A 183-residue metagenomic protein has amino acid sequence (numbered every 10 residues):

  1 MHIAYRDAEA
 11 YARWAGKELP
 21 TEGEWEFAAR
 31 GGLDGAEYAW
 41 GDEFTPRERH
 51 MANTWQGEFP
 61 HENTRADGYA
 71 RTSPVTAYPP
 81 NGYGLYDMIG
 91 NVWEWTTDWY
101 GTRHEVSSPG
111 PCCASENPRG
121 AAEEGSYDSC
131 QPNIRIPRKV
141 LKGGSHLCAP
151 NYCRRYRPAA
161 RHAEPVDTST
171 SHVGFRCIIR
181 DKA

Functional and structural regions predicted by a protein language model:
M1-P158, H162, V166-S169: Functional-site microenvironments in short loops/helix caps that host divalent-cation chemistry
S171-A183: Short, structured beta-strand segments at or near domain termini in extracellular proteins/domains
